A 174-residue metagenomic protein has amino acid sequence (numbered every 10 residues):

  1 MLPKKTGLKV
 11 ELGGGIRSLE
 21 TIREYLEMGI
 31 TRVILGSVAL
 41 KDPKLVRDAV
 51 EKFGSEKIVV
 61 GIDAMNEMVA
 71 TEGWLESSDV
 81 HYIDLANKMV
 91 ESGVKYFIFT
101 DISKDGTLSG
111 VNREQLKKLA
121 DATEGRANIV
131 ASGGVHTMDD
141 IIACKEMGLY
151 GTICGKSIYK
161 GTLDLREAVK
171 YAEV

Functional and structural regions predicted by a protein language model:
M1, G29, V50-G54, E76-D79 (+3 more regions): Short, hinge-like loop/turn segments at secondary-structure boundaries
M1-L2, T6, V10-R32, E114-C154: Catalytic cores of alpha/beta
P3, I22, P43-R47, I83-N87 (+3 more regions): Generic structural signal for well-ordered alpha-helices, preferentially at hydrophobic/aromatic core positions
L8, F53-E56, E124-N128, K170-V174: Short acidic, glycine/proline-enriched helix-loop-strand junctions
G14-G15, L35-V38, T100, D105-L108 (+2 more regions): Glycine- and other small-residue-rich loops at beta-strand/loop junctions that grip anionic moieties
L26, I30-D105: Conserved anion-binding
L45-F53, K145-C154, I158-V174: C-terminal helical cap(s) of enzyme catalytic domains, especially alpha/beta-barrels
G106-L108, M138-I141, K160-L163: Short active-site-adjacent structural elements
